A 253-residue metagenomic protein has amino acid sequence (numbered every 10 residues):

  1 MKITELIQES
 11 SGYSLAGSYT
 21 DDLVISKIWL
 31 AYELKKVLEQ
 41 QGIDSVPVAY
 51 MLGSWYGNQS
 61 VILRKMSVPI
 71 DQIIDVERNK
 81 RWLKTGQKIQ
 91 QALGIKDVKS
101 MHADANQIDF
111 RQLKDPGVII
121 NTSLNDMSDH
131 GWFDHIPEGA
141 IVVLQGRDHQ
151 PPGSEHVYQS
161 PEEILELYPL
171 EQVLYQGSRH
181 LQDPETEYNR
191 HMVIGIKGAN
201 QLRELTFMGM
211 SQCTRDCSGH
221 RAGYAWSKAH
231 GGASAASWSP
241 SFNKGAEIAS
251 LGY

Functional and structural regions predicted by a protein language model:
M1-D44: S-adenosyl-L-methionine
I3-E5, E9, Q201-M208: Proteolytic processing junctions in secreted/extracellular precursors, especially proprotein convertase/trypsin-like
D44-Y56: Conserved class I S-adenosyl-L-methionine
Y56-P69: Conserved SAM-binding loop of SAM-dependent methyltransferases across substrates and taxa, primarily the Class I
D71-E77: Conserved SAM-binding motif I beta-strand of class I
R81-V118: S-adenosyl-L-methionine
S128-V193: C-terminal substrate-binding/active-site "lid" region of AdoMet-derived donor-dependent transferases
R203-Y253: Post-signal/leader-peptide non-cytosolic segments of secretory proteins
